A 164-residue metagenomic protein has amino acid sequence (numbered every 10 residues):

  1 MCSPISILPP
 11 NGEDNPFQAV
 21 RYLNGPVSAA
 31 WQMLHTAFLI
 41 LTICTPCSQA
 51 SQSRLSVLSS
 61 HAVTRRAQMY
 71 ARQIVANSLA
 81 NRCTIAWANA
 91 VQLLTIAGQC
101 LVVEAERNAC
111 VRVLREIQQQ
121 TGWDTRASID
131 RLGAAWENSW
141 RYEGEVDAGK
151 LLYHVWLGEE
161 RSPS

Functional and structural regions predicted by a protein language model:
M1-I85, A97-V111: Cytosolic regulatory protein-protein interaction regions
S6, R21, T84, C100-S164: Intrinsically disordered, low-complexity regulatory regions with latent secondary structure
N89-L93: Amphipathic alpha-helical/coiled-coil segments positioned at domain termini
